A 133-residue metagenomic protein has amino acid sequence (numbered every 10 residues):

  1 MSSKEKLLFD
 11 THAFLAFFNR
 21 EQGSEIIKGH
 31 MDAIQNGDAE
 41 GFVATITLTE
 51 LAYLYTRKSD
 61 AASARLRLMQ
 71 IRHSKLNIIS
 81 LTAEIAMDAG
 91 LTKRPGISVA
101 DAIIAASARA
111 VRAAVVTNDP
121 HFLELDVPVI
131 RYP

Functional and structural regions predicted by a protein language model:
M1-K6, A33, S74, A105 (+1 more regions): Acidic, PIN/NYN-like endoribonuclease modules and their adjacent C-terminal/linker elements
M1-V43, T56-M69, P133: Short, well-structured N-terminal submotif of metal-dependent ribonuclease cores
H12, A52, A102-I103: Active-site phosphate/pyrophosphate-handling residues
F14, L48, A86, F122-L123: A generic structural signal for short hydrophobic patches within well-formed alpha-helices
F18-N19, Y55, K93, D126: Short, flexible helix/strand-to-coil boundary loops that buttress conserved ligand/catalytic motifs in alpha/beta
F42, I79, I130: General small-molecule cofactor/ligand-binding pocket signal
T49-A52, G90: Amphipathic alpha-helical segments within well-ordered protein domains
L76-N118: Active-site neighborhoods of divalent-metal-dependent phosphate/nucleic-acid chemistry enzymes
